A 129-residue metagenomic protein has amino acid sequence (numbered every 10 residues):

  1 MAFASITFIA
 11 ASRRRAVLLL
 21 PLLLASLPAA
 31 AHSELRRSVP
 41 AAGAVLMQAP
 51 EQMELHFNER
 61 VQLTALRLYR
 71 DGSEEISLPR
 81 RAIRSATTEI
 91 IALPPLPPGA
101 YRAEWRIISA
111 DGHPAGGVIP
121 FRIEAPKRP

Functional and structural regions predicted by a protein language model:
R15-L22: N-terminal export leaders
S26-P28: N-terminal signal peptide c-region/cleavage motif recognized by signal peptidases
A31-A49: N-terminal edge beta-strand
H32-L35, P114-P129: Extracytoplasmic/periplasmic copper-protein system
N58-L63: Short proline/glycine-enriched turn/loop motifs at strand-loop junctions of beta-rich domains
T87-I91: Short strand-edge motifs at loop-to-beta-strand transitions and within beta-strands of extracellular beta-rich domains
A92, P97-A103: A glycine-anchored, Pro-Gly-centered beta-turn/N-cap motif
